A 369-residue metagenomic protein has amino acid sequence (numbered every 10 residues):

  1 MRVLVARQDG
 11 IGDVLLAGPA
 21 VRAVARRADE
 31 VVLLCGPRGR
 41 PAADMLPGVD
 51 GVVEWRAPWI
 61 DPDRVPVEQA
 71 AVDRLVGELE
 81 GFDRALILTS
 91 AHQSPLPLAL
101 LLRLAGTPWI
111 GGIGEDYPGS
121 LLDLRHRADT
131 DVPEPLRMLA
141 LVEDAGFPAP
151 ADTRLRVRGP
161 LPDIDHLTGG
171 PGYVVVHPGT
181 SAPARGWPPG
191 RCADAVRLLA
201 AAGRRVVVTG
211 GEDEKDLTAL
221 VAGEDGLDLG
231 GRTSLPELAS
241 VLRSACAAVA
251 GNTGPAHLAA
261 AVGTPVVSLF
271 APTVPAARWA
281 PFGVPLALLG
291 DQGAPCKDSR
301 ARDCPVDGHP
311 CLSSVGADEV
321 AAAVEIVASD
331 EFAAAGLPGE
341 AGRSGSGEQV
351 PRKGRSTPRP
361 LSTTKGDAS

Functional and structural regions predicted by a protein language model:
M1-S369: Catalytic machinery of carbohydrate-active enzymes, primarily nucleotide-sugar-dependent glycosyltransferases
